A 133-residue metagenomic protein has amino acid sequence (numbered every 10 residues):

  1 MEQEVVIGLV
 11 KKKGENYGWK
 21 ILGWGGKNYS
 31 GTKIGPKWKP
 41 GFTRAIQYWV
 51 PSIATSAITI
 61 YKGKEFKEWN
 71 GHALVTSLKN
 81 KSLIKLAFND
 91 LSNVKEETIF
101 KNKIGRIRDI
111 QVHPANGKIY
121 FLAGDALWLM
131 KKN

Functional and structural regions predicted by a protein language model:
M1-E97, G105: Beta-propeller domain segments
D109-N133: Blade-level signature of beta-propeller repeat domains, shared across WD40, Kelch, NHL, RCC1 and BNR/Asp-box propellers
